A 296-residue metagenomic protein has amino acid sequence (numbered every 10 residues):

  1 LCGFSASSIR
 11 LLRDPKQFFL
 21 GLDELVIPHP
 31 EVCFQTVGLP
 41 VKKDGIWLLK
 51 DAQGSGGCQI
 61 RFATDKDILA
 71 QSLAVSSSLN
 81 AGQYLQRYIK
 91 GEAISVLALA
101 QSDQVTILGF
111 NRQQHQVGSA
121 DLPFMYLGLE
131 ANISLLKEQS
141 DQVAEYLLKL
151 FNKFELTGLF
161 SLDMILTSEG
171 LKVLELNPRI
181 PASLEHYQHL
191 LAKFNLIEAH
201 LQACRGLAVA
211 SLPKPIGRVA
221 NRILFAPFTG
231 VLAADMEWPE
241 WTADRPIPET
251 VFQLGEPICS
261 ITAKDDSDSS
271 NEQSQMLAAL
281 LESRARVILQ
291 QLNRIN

Functional and structural regions predicted by a protein language model:
L1-K43, V251, P257, Q273-E282: Conserved N-proximal alpha/beta basic substrate-recognition cap immediately N-terminal to, or forming the N-lobe
S5-Q17, Q59, G118-A120, L232-A234: Short, charged, surface-exposed secondary-structure boundary motifs
E31-V37, R61-T64, D265: Short acidic-hydrophobic, aromatic-tinged amphipathic segments that line or gate anion-handling sites
I46-F62: Conserved anion/nucleotide-ligand pocket segment
Q53-S55, Y88-G91, F154-G158, I216 (+1 more regions): A short catalytic or substrate-binding loop motif that flags glycine-/basic-rich loops and adjacent residues that bind
D65, Q71-D121, E145-L148, S161 (+3 more regions): Phosphate-binding site of ATP-dependent enzymes
K90-K149, K153-F154, N177-C204, K214: ATP-dependent carboxylate/phosphate-activation module, predominantly the ATP-grasp catalytic core and closely related
E198-N296: Peripheral (often C-terminal) accessory segments that flank ATP-dependent C-N-forming ligase machineries
